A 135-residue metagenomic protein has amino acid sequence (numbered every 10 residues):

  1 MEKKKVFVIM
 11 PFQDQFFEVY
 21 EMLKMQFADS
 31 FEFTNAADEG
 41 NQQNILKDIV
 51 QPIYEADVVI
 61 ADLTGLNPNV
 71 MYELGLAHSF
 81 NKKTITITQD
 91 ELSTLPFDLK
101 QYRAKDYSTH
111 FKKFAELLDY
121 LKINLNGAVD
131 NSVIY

Functional and structural regions predicted by a protein language model:
M1-Q42, I49-A56: Conserved N-terminal substructure of TIR/SEFIR domains
K4, F31, F80-T84, K100-Y102: Short glycine-/polar-rich loops that comprise or flank the Walker A/P-loop and associated switch/sensor motifs
D14, E91-S93, F111: Conserved nucleotide-binding/hydrolysis micro-motifs of P-loop NTPases
E39-I45, L63-M71, K112: Acidic, metal-coordinating catalytic cores used for nucleic-acid/nucleotide bond scission and strand-transfer chemistry
V50-L92: Conserved beta-strand-loop-alpha-helix hinge of the TIR/SEFIR fold
L92-Y102: Glycine-rich, charge-decorated loop segments at or immediately adjacent to ligand/cofactor-binding or catalytic sites
R103-Y135: C-terminal interaction surface of TIR/SEFIR-family domains
